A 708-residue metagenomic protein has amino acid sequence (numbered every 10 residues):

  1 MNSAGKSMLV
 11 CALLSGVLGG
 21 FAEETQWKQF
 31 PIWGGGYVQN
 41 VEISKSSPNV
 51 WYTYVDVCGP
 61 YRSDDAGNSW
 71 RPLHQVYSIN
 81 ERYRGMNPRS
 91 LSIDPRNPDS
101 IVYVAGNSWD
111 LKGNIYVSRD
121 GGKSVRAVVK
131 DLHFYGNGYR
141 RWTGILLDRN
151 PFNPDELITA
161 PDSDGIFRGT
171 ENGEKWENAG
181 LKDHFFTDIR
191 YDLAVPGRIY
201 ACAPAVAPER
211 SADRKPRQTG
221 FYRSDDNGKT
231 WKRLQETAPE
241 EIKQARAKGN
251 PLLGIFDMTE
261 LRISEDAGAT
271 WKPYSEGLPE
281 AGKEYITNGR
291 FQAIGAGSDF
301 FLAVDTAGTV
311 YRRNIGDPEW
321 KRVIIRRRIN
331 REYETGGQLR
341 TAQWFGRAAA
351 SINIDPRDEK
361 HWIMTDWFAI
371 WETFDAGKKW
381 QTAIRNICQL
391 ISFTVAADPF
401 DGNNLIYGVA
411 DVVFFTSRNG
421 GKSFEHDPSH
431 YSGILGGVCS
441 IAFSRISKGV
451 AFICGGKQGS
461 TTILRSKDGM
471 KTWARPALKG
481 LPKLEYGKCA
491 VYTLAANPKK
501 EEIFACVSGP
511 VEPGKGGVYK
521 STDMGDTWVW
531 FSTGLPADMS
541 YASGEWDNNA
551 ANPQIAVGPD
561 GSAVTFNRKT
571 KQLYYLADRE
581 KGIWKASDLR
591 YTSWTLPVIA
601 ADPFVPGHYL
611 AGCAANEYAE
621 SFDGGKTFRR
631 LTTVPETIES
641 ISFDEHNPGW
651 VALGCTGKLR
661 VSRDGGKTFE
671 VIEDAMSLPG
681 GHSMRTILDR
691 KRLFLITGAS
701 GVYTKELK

Functional and structural regions predicted by a protein language model:
M1-L9: Bacterial N-terminal signal peptides that target proteins for export
L14, G20-K708: Extracellular glycan-interacting surfaces
